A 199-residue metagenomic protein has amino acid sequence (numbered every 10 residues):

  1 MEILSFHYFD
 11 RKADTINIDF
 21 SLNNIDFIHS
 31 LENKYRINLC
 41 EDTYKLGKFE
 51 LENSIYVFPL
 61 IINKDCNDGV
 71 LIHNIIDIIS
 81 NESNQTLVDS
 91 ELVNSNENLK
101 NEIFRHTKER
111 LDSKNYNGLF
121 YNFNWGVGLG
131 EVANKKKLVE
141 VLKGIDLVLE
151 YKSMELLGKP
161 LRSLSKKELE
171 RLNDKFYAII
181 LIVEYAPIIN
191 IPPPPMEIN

Functional and structural regions predicted by a protein language model:
M1-N199: Long, low-hydrophobicity, acidic/polar, solvent-exposed interaction domains
